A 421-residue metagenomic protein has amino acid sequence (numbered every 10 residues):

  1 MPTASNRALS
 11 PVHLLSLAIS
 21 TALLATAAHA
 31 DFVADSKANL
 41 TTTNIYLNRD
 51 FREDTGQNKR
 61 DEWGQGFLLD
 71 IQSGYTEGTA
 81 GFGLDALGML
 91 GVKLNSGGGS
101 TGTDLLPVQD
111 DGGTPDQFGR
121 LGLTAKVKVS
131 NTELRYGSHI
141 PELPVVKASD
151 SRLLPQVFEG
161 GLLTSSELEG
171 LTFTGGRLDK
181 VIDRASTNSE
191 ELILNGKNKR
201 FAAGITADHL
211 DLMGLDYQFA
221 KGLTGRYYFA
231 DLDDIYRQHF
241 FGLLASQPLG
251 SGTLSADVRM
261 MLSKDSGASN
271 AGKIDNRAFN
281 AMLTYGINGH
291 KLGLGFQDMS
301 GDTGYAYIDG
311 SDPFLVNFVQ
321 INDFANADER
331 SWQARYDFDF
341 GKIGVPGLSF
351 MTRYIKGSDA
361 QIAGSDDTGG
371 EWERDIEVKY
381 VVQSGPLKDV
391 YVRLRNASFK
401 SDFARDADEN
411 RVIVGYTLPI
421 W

Functional and structural regions predicted by a protein language model:
S16-P141, E373-Q383, Y391-W421: Beta-barrel outer-membrane channel/assembly domains of diderm bacteria
A34, K59-F67, Q117-L121, P155-E159 (+6 more regions): Residues that define the transmembrane beta-barrel architecture of outer-membrane proteins
A38, G78-F82, N131-R135, G170-T174 (+8 more regions): Repeated loop/turn-to-beta-strand initiation elements of outer-membrane beta-barrel proteins
L40, F67-S73, L123-V127, G161-S165 (+7 more regions): Residues on the lipid-exposed face of transmembrane beta-strands in outer-membrane beta-barrel proteins
T42-Y46, L134-A148, F173-G175, M213 (+5 more regions): Transmembrane beta-strand segments that form the barrel wall of outer-membrane beta-barrel proteins
I45-F51, M89-K93, P141-A148, K180-R184 (+9 more regions): Sequence/structural signature of outer-membrane beta-barrel proteins
V92-L94, T174-K197, A203-T206, G252-A327 (+2 more regions): Outer-membrane beta-barrel translocator/channel fold
G98-Q117, G122, T132-R226, D231-D233 (+1 more regions): Surface-exposed coil loops of outer-membrane beta-barrel proteins
